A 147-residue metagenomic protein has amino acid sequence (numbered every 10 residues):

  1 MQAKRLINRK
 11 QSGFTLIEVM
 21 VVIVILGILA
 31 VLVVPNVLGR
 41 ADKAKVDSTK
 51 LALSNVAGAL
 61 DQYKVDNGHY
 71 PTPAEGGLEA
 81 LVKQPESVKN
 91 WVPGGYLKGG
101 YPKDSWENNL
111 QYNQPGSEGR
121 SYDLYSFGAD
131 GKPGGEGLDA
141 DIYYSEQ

Functional and structural regions predicted by a protein language model:
M1-F14: N-terminal leader/signal peptides at the extreme start of proteins
K4, V46-D47, G58-D61, V65-N67 (+2 more regions): Short, surface-exposed interaction loops/tails
Q11-V37: N-terminal single-pass transmembrane signal-anchor helix
R40-E86: Conserved hydrophobic/amphipathic alpha-helical signal-anchor segments
Y70, L97, I142: Short clusters of hydrophobic/aromatic residues that line enzyme substrate/ligand-binding pockets
K89-D104: Short acidic, Pro/Gly- and aromatic-enriched capping/linker segments at domain boundaries
